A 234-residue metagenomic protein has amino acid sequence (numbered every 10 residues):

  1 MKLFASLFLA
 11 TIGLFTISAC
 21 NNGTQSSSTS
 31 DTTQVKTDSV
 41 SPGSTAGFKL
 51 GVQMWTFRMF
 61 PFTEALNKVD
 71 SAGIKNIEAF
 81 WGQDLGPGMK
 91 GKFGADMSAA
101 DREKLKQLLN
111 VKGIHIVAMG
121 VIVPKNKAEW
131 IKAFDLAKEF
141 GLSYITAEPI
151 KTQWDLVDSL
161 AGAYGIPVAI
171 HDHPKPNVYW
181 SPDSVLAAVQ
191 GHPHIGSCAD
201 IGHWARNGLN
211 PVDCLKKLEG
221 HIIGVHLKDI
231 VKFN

Functional and structural regions predicted by a protein language model:
F15-A19: C-terminal motif of bacterial Sec signal peptides marking the signal peptidase cleavage site
N21-S39: Short, low-complexity, disordered segments immediately C-terminal to signal peptides in bacterial exported proteins
T32, L108-S197, A205-R206: Active-site acidic/histidine proton-transfer and metal-coordination neighborhood in alpha/beta enzyme cores
V52, V69, I77, L109 (+4 more regions): Conserved, mostly hydrophobic/aromatic
Q53-F57, F80-D84, V121-P124, I150 (+3 more regions): Active-site beta-loop-alpha junctions enriched in small/polar residues
F62-Q83, F140-I145: Catalytic domains of carbohydrate-active enzymes, especially glycoside hydrolases
T63-L66, N207-N234: Gly/Pro-rich active-site loop or hairpin
E78-K104: Glycine-rich, proline-tolerant flexible connector loops at the mouths of alpha/beta enzymes
